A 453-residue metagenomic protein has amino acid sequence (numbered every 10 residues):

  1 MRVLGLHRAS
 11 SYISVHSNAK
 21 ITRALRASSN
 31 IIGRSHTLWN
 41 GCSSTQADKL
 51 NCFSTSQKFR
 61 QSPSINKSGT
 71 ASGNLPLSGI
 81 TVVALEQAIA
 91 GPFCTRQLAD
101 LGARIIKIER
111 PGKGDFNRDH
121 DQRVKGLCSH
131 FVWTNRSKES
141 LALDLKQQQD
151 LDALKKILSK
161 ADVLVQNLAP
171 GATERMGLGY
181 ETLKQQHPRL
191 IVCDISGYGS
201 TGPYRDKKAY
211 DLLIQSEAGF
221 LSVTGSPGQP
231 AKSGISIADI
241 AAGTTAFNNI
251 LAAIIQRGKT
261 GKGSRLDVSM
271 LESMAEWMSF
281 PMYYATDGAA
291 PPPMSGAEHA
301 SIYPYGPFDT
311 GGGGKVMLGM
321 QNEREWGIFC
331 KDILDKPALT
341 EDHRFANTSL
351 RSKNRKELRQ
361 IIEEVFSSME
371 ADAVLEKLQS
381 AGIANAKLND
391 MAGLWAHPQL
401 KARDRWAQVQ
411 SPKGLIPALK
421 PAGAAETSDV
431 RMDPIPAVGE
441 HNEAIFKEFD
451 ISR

Functional and structural regions predicted by a protein language model:
M1-A71: N-terminal mitochondrial targeting presequence
W39-C42, K49-K259, M294, A437 (+1 more regions): N-terminal helix-loop segment corresponding to the beta1-alpha1 unit of nucleotide/adenylate-binding folds
G112, Y198-G199, M270-A275, G312-G314 (+2 more regions): Glycine-rich beta-alpha junction loops
P230-A241, G263-R265, M294-H299, Y303-Y305 (+3 more regions): A short glycine-threonine-serine/GTX helix/turn-capping micro-motif
G243-G263, E276-A289, C330-K336: Oxidoreductase and adenylate-handling cofactor-binding alpha/beta cores
P304-A381, N385: Aromatic-enriched alpha-helical interface/lid elements that frame and gate functional surfaces
T310-G314, I361, D372, A418-R453: An anion-binding loop in the catalytic cleft
S380-D429: A glycine-rich dinucleotide-binding beta-alpha-beta segment and adjacent secondary-structure elements that constitute
